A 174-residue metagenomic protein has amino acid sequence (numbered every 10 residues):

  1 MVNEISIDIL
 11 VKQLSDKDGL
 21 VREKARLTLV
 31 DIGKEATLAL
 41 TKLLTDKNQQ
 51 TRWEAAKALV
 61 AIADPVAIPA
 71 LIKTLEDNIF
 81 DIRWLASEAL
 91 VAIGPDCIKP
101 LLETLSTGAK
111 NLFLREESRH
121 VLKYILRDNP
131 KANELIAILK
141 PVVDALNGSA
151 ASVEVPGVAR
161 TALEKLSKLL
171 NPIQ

Functional and structural regions predicted by a protein language model:
V2-Q13, K34-T45, D64-E76, P95-T107 (+2 more regions): Amphipathic alpha-helical scaffolding segments comprising HEAT/armadillo-like alpha-solenoid repeats
I9-I32: Alpha-helical segment of the N-proximal tetratricopeptide repeat
K17-D18, K47-N48, N78-I79, A109-N111 (+1 more regions): Short inter-helical turns and helix N-cap capping residues of alpha-solenoid HEAT/ARM repeat scaffolds
G19, T45, Q49-P65, P69 (+3 more regions): Alpha-helical adaptor scaffolds
A25, A55, A86, R115-S118 (+1 more regions): Conserved hydrophobic register position within alpha-solenoid helical repeats
T28-I32, L59, A89-I93, S118 (+2 more regions): Hydrophobic core/packing positions within alpha-helical solenoid repeats
K110, L122-P130: Charged/polar low-complexity intrinsically disordered segments, enriched in acidic residues
